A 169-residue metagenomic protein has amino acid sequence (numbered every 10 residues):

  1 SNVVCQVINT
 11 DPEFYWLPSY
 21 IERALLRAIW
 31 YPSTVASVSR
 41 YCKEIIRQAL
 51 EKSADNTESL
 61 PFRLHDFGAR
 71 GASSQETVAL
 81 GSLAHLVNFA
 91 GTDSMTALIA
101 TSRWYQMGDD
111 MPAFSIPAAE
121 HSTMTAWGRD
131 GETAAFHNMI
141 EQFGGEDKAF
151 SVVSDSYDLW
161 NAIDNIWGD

Functional and structural regions predicted by a protein language model:
V4-D169: Buried, small/hydrophobic-residue-enriched core segments of structured protein domains
